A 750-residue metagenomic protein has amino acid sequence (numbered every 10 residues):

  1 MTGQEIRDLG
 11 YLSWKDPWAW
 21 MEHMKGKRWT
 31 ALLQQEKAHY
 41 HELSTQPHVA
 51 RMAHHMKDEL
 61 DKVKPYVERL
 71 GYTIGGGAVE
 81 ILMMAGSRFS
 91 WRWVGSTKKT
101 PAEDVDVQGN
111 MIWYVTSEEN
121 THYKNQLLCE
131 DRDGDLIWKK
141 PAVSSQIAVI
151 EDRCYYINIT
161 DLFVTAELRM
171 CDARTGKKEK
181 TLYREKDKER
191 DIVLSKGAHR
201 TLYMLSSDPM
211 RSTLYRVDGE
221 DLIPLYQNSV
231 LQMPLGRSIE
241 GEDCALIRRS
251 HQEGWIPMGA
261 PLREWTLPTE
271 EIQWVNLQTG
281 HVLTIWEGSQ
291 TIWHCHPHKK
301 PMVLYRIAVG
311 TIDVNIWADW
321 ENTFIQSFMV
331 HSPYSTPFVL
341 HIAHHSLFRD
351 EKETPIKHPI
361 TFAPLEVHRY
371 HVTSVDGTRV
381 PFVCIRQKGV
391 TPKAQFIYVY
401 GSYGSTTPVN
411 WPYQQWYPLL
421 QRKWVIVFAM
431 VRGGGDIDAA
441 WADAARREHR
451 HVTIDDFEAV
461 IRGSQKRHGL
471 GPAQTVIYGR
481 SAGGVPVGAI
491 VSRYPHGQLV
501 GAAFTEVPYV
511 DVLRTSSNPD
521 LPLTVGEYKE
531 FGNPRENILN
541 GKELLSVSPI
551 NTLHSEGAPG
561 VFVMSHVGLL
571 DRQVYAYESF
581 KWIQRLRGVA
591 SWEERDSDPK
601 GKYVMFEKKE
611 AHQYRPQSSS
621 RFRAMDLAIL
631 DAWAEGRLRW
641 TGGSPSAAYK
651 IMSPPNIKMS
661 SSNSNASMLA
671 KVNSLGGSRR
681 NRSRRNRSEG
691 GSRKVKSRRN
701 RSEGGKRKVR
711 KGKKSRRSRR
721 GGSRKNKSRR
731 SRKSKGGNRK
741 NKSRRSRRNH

Functional and structural regions predicted by a protein language model:
M1-K300, P408, Y413, H612 (+3 more regions): Beta-propeller folds
E103, E118-T121, H358-R467, G471-A473 (+2 more regions): Cap/lid segment of the alpha/beta-hydrolase catalytic domain
V115, I157, C171, L205-S206 (+15 more regions): Generic beta-strand/beta-sheet core signal
T121, S145, L162-T165, D187-D191 (+14 more regions): Flexible loop/turn segments at secondary-structure boundaries
Y183-K188, T266-L267, Y305-I312, I356-H368: Surface-exposed loop and turn segments in beta-propeller and other repeat-based domains that flank or scaffold
Y334-H371: An N-terminal hydrophobic leader/cap segment in hydrolases
V431-I657: Active-site-proximal cap/loop segments of hydrolase catalytic domains
S661-N663, S674-H750: Arg/Lys-rich, intrinsically disordered low-complexity tails that mediate electrostatic binding and condensation
